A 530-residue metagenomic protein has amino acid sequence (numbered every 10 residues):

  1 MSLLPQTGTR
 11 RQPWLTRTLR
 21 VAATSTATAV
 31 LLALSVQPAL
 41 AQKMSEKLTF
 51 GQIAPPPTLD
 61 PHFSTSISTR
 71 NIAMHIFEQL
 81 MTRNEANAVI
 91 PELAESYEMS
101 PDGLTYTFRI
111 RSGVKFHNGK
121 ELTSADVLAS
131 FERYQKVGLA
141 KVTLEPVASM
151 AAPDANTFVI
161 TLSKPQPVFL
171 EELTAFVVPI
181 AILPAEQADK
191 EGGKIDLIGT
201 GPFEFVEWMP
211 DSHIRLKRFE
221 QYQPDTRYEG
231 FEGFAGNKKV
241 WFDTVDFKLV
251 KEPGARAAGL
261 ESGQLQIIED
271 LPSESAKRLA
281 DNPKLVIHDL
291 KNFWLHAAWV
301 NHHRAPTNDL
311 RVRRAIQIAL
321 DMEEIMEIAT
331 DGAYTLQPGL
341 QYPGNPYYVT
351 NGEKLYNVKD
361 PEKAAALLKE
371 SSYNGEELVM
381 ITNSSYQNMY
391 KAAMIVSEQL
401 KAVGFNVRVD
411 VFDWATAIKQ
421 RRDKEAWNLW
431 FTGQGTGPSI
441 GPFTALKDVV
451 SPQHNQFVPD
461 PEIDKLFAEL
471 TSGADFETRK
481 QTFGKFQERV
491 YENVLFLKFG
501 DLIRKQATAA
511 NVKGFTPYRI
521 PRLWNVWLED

Functional and structural regions predicted by a protein language model:
Q42-K43, R109, V142-E186, E191-P210: Surface-exposed binding/hinge segments that line and control ligand-binding clefts or catalytic entry sites
M44-P55, E95, T105-F108, V127-S130 (+7 more regions): Short, well-ordered beta-strand elements
E46-T49, S66-S68, M209-I214, H288-K291 (+5 more regions): Detector for C-terminal structural segments
G51-P101, E132, I198: N-terminal lobe/hinge region of extracytoplasmic solute-binding protein
A54-R70, L93-E95, K120, V142 (+4 more regions): A structural "hinge/loop" feature
E95-G138, P153, V159-T161, R256-G259 (+1 more regions): Aromatic- and charge-enriched surface segment that lines or borders ligand/interaction sites
H117, T161-V178, I198-A255, E274-W294 (+1 more regions): Aromatic-rich, solvent-exposed beta-strand/loop patch
F203, T335-E370, Y386-M389: Structural transition elements
